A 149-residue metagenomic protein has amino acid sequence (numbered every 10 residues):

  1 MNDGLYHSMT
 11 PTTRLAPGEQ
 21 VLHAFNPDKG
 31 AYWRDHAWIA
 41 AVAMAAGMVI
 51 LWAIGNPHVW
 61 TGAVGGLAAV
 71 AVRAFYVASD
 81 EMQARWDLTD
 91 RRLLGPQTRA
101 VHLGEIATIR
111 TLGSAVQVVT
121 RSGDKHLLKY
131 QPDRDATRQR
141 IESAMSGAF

Functional and structural regions predicted by a protein language model:
M1-W52: N-terminal membrane-targeting/pre-transmembrane regions
N2, E19-Q20, N26, R121-F149: A membrane-cytosol interface segment of integral membrane proteins
R14-G18, E81, R121: A generic structural signal for short, non-catalytic loop/turn and secondary-structure boundary residues
V21-A24, D87, Q117: Soluble periplasmic/extracytoplasmic beta-strand elements of cell-envelope proteins
G30-M82: Alpha-helical transmembrane spans
G55-P57, A63-A71, A115, Y130-S143: A general structural signal for short secondary-structure boundary/capping elements
L67-T108: Conserved beta-hairpin
P96-A136: Acidic, Ser/Thr-rich low-complexity segments on the non-lumenal side of membrane proteins
